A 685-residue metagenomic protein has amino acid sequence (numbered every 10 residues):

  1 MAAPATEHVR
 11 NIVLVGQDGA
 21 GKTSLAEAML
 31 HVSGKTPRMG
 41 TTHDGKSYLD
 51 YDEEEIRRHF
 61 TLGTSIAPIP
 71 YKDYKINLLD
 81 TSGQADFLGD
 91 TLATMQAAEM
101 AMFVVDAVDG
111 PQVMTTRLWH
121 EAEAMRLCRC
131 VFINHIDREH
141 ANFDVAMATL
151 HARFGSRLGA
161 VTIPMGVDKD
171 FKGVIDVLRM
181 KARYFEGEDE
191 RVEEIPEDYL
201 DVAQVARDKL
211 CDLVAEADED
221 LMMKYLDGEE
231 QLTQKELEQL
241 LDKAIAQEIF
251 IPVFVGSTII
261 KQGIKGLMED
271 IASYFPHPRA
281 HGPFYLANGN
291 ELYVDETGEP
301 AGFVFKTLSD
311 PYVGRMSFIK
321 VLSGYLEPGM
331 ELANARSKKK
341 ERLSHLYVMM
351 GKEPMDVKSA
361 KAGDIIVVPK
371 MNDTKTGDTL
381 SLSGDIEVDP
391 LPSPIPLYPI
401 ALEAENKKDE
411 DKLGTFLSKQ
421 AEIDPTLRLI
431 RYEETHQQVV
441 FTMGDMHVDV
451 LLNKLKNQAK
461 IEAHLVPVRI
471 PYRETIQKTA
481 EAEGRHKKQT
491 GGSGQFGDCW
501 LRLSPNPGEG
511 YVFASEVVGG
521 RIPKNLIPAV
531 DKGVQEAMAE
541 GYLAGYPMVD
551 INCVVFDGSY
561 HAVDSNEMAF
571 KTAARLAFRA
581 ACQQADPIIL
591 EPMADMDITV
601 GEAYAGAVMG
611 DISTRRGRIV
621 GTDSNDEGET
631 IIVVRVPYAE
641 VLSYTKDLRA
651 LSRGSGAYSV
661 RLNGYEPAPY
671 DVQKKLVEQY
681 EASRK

Functional and structural regions predicted by a protein language model:
M1-K685: Structural and coupling elements of P-loop NTPases
